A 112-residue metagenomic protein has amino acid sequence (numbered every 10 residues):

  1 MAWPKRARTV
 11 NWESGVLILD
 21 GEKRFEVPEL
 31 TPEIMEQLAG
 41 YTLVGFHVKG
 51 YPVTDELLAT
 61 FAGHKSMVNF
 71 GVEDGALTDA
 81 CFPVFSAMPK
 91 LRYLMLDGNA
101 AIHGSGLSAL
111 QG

Functional and structural regions predicted by a protein language model:
P4-G112: Concave beta-strand-loop units of leucine-rich repeat
